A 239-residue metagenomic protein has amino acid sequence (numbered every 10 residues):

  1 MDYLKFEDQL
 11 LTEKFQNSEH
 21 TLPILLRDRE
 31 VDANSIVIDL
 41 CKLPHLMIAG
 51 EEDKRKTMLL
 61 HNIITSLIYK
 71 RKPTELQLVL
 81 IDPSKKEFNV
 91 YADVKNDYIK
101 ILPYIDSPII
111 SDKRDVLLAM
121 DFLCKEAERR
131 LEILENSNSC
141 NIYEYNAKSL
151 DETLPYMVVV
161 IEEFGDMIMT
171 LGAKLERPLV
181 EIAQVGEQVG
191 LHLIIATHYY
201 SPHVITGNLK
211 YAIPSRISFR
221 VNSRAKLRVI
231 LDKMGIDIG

Functional and structural regions predicted by a protein language model:
M1-Q9: Interdomain "pre-motor" coupling segment immediately N-terminal to P-loop NTPase/helicase cores
D8-S137, L154-G239: P-loop NTPase catalytic phosphate-binding loop
E135-Y145: Short catalytic/ligand-gating loop segments at beta-alpha or beta-beta junctions within enzyme catalytic domains
Y143-E152, I182: Conserved alpha-helical scaffold flanking the Walker A/P-loop in AAA+ ATPase domains
